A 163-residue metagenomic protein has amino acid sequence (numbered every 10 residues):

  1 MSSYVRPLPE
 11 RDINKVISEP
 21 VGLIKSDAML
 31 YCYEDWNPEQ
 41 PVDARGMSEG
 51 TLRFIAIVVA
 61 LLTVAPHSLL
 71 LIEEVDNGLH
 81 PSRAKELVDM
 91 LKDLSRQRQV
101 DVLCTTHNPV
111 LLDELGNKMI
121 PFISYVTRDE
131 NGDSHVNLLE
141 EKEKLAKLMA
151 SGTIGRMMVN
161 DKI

Functional and structural regions predicted by a protein language model:
S2, A44-S48, A56-V58, D76 (+2 more regions): Generic hydrophobic alpha-helical scaffold/packing signal
S3-R6, N14: Bergerat-fold GHKL/Histidine-kinase-like ATPase
Y4, L69, S95-R96: Glycine/serine-rich loop-strand microenvironments at binding/catalytic pocket rims
P9-D12, A65, R98, M119: Residues at helix C-cap/C′ positions in short coil/turn segments immediately following an alpha-helix
E10, N14-L62, L69-P81: Conserved ABC ATPase signature
H67-L69, D101: Residue-level preference for the first positions of well-ordered beta-strands
E86-I163: C-terminal lobe/lid and adjacent interdomain/linker elements of RecA-like ASCE P-loop ATPase modules
